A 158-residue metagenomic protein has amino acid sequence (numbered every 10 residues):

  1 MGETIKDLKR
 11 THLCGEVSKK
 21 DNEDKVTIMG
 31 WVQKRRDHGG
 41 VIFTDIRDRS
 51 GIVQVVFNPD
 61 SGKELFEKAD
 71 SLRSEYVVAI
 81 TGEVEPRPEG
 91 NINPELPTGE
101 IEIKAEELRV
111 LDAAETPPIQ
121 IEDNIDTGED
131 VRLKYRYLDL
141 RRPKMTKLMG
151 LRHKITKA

Functional and structural regions predicted by a protein language model:
M1-A158: Class II aminoacyl-tRNA synthetase catalytic cores and aaRS-like
